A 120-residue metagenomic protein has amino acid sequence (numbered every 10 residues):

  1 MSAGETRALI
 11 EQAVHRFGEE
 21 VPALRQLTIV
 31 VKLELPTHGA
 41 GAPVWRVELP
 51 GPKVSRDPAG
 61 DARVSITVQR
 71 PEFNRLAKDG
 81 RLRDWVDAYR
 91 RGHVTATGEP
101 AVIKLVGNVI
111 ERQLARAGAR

Functional and structural regions predicted by a protein language model:
M1-R120: Feature captures hydrophobic
